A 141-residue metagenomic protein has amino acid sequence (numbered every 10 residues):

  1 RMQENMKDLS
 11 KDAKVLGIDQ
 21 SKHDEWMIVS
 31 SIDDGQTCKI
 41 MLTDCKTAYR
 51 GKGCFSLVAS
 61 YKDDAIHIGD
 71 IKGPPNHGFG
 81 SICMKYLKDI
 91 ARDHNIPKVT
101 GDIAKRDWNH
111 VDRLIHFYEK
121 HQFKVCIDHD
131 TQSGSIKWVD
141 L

Functional and structural regions predicted by a protein language model:
R1-P75, D89-A104, D112-I115, E119-L141: Non-catalytic substrate-recognition and accessory regions of acyl/acetyltransferase enzymes
N76-L87: Glycine-rich acyl-CoA binding loop
S81, V111-D112: Conserved strand-to-helix beginnings and helix N-cap segments that scaffold or border functional pockets
D107: Short, aromatic/basic-rich helix-turn unit that serves as a nucleic-acid recognition element
